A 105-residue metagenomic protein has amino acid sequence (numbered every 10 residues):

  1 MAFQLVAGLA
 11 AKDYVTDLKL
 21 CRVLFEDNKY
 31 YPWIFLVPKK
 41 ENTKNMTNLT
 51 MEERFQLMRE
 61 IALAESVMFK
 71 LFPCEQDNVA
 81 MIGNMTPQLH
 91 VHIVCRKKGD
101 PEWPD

Functional and structural regions predicted by a protein language model:
M1-L89, I93-D105: HIT superfamily nucleotide-processing domains
